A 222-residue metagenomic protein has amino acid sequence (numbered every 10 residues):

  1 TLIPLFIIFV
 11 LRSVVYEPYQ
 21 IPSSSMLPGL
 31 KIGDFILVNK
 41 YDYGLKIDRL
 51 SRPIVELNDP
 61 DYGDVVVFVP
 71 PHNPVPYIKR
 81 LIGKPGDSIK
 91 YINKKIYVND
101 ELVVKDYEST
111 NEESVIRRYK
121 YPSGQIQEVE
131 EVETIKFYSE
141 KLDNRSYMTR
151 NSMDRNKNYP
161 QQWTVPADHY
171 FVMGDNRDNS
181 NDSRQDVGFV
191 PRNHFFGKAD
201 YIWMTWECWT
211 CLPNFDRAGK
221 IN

Functional and structural regions predicted by a protein language model:
T1-V14: Hydrophobic membrane-insertion alpha-helices, especially the h-region of bacterial N-terminal signal peptides
L11-Y19, R145-S152: Short charge-dense sequence patches
Y16-D34: Alpha-helical transmembrane signal-anchor/signal-peptide segments
G29-N222: Soluble "head" domains of membrane/secretory-pathway proteins
